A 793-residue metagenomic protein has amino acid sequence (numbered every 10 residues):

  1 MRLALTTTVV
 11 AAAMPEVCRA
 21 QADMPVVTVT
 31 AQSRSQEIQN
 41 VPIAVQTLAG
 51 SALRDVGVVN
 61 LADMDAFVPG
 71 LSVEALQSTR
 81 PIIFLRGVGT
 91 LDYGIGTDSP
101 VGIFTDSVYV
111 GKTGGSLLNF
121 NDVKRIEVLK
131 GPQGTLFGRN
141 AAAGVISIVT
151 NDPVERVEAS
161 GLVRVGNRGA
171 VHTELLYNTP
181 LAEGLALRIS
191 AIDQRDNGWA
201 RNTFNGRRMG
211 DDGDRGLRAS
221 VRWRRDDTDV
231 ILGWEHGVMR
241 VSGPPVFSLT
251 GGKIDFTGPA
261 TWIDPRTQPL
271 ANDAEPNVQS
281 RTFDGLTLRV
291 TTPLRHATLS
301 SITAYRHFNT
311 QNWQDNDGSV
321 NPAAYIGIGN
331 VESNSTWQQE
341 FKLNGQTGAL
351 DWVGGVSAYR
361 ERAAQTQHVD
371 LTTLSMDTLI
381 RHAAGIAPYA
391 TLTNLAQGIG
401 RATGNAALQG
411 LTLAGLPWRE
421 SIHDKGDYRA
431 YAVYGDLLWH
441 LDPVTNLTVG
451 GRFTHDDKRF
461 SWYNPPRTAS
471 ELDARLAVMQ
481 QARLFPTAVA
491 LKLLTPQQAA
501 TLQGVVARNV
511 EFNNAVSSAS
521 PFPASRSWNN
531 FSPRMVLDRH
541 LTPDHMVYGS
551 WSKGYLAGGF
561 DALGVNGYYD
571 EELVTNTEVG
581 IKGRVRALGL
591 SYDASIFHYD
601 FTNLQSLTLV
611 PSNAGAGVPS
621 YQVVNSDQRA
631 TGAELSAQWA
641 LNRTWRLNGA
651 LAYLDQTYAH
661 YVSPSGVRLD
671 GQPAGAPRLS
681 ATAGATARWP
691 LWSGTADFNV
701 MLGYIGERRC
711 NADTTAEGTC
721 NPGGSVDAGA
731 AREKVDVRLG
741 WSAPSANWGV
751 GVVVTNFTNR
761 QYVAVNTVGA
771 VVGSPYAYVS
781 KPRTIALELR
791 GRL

Functional and structural regions predicted by a protein language model:
M14, A22-R156, V579: Acidic, small-polar-rich N-terminal luminal/periplasmic segments of exported/outer-membrane proteins
D98-P100, K112, N121-K130, T135-T203 (+7 more regions): Outer-membrane beta-barrel translocator/receptor signature
S147, V154-R156, L162-R164, L176-E275 (+5 more regions): Periplasmic-side early beta-strands and strand-to-turn transitions of outer-membrane beta-barrels
A200-R208, P244-N272, D315-I328, D370-S421 (+6 more regions): Solvent-exposed loop segments that connect transmembrane elements
R222-R224, L343-N344, G355-Y359, G426-Y599: Structural signature of Gram-negative outer-membrane beta-barrels, strongest in the C-terminal barrel of TonB-dependent
R289-P293, T298-A304, F308-Q314, H540-L556 (+4 more regions): Membrane-embedded beta-barrel scaffold of Gram-negative outer-membrane proteins
A349-V353, P443-L447, H598-D600, V623-D713 (+1 more regions): Gram-negative outer-membrane beta-barrel transporters
T372, M376, D600, G703-D713 (+1 more regions): C-terminal beta-signal and adjacent terminal beta-strands/loops of Gram-negative outer-membrane beta-barrel proteins
